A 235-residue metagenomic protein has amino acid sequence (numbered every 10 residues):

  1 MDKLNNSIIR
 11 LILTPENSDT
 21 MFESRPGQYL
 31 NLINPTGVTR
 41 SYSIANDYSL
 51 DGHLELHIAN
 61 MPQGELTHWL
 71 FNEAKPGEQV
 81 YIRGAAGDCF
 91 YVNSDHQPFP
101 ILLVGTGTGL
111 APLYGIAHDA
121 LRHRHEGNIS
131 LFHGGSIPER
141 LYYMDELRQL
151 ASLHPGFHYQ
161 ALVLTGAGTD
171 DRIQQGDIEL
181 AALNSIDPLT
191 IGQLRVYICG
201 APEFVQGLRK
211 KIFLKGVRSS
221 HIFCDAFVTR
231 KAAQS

Functional and structural regions predicted by a protein language model:
M1-E78, G135-I137, L164-G166: Ferredoxin-reductase
G27, G109, A201: Short, conserved phosphate/pyrophosphate- and ester-handling motifs at nucleotide-, phospho-/glycolipid
V38-A45, G87-D95: Short, Lys/Arg- and Gly-enriched loop/turn segments at beta-strand edges
P76-Y91, A181: Helix-loop module immediately N-terminal to the HCX5R catalytic loop in PTP-like cysteine phosphatase domains
P100-V104, Y197: Conserved beta-strand elements of the Class I
P112-R122: Histidine-anchored nucleotide/phosphate-binding helix
N128, F132-S235: Reductase modules of NAD(P)H-dependent flavoproteins
